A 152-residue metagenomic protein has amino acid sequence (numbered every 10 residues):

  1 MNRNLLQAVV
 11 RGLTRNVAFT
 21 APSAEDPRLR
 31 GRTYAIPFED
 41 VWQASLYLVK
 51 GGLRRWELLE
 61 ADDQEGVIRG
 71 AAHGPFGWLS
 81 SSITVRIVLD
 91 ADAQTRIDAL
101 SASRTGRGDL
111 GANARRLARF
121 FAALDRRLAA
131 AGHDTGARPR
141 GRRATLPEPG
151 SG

Functional and structural regions predicted by a protein language model:
M1-G152: Ser/Thr-rich, low-complexity intrinsically disordered terminal regions
